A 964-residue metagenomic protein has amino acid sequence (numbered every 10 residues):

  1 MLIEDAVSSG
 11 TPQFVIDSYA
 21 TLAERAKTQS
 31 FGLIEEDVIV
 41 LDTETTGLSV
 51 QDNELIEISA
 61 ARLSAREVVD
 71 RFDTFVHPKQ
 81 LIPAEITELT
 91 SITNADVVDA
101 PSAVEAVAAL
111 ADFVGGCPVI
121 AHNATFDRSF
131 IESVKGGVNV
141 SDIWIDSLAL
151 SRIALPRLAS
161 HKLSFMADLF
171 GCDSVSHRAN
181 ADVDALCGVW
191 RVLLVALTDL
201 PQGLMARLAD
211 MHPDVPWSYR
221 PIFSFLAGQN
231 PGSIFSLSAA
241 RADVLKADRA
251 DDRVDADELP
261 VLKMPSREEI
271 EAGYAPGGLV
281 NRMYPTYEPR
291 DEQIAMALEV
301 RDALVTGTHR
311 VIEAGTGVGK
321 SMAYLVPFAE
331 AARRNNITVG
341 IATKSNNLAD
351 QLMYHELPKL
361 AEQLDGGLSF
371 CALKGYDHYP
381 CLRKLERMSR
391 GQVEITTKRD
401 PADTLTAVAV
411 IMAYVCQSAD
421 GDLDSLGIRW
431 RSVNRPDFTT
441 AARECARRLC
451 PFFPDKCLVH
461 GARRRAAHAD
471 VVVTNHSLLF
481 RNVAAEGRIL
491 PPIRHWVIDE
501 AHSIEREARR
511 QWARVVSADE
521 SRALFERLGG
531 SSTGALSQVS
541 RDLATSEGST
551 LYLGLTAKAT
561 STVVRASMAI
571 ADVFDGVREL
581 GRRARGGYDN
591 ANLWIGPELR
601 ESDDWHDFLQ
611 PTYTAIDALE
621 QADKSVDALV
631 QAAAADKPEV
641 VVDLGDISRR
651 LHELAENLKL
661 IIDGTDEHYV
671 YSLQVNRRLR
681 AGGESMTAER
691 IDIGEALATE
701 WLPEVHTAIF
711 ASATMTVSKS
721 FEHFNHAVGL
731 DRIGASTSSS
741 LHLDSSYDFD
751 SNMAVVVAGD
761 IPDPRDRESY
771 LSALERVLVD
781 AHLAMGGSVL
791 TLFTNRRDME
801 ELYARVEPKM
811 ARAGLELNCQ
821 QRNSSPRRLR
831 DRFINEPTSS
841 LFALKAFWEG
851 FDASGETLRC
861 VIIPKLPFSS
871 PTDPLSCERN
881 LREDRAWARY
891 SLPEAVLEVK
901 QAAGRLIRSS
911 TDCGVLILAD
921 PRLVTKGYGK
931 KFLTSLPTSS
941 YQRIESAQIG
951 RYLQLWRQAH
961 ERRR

Functional and structural regions predicted by a protein language model:
L2-I143, P156-H177: Conserved non-catalytic scaffold segment of RNase H-like nuclease domains
L2-S30, R191-R267: Acidic two-metal-ion nuclease catalytic site recognized across multiple nuclease folds, prominently DnaQ/RNase D-T
G115-K135, P156-Q229: Acidic, Mg2+-coordinating catalytic module of metal-dependent nucleases/exonucleases that use a two-metal-ion mechanism
A250-D251, A256, I270-G278, N336-T338 (+6 more regions): A substrate-engagement module of RecA-like helicase motors
M264-I312: Conserved pre-motif I regulatory segment
D350, A442-R443, R447-V471, N475-Y613 (+1 more regions): Signature of the SF2 helicase/ATPase Hel1-core->accessory helical subdomain module
P436-D470, F480, A485-G487, A615-G759 (+3 more regions): A contiguous, basic/glycine-rich beta-loop/short-helix subdomain that forms a polymer-engagement track
S746-Y747, A758-S769, Q821-V924: Conserved RecA-like P-loop NTPase helicase motor core
